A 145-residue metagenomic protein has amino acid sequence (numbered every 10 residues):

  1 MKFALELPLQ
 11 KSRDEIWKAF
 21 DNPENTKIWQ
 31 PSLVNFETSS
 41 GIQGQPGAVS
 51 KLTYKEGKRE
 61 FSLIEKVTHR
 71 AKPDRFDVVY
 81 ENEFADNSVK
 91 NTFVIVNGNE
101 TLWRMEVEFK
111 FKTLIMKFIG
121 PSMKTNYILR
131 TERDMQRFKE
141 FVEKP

Functional and structural regions predicted by a protein language model:
M1-S40, Q45: Hydrophobic ligand-binding cavity/cleft-lining segments
K2, P73-R75, G98-L102: A generic structural signal for beta-strand entry/edge sites
K2-A4, E60-I64, D86-K90: Short, surface-exposed coil-to-beta transition loops
F3, N35-E37, R75-F76, S88-K90: Short structured motifs
P8-S12, T53-G57, T68, V94-V96 (+1 more regions): Solvent-exposed residues in well-ordered beta-strands and their adjoining turns, especially edge/terminal strands
D14-W17, E132, Q136: Amphipathic alpha-helical segments that line or abut small-molecule/effector binding pockets and mediate allosteric
E37-F84, R133-P145: Glycine-rich portal/gate segments that line the openings of hydrophobic small-molecule binding cavities
E81-R133: Beta-strand/loop substructures that line and gate deep hydrophobic ligand-binding cavities in soluble
